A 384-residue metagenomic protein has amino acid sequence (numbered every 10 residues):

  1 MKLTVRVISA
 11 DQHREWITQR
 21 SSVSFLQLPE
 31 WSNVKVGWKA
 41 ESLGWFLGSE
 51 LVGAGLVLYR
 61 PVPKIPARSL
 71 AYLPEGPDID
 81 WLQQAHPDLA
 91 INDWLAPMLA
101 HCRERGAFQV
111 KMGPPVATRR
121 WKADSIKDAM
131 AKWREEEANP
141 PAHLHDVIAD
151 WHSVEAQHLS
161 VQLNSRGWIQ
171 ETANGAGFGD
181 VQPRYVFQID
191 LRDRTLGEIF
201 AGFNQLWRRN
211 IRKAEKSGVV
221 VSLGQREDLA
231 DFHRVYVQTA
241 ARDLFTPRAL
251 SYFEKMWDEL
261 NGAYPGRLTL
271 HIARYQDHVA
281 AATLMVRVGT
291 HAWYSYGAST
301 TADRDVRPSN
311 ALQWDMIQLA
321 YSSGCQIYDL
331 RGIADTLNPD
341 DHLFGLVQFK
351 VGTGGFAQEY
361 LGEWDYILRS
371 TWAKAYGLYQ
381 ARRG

Functional and structural regions predicted by a protein language model:
L3-P66, P114-R119, W168-R304: A conserved beta-strand-loop-helix scaffold within acyl/acetyltransferase catalytic domains
W38-A40, E104-A107, G266, S322-C325: Short, high-confidence coil segments that cap the C-terminus of an alpha-helix and link into the following beta-strand
S49-F108: Conserved, well-structured beta-alpha core segment at the onset of a catalytic domain
Y72, F108-P115, S222-G224, I272 (+1 more regions): A structural signal for short, well-ordered beta-strand segments and their strand-loop junctions that often border
E75-H86, D193, G297-V306, A334: A short, internal acetyl-CoA/4′-phosphopantetheine-binding micro-motif in the GNAT/acyltransferase core
I91-S217: Acyl-donor-binding surface of acyltransferase catalytic domains
A96, K255-A375: Aromatic (often tryptophan-rich) hydrophobic motifs at membrane interfaces
Y185, I189-R192, I367-R382: C-terminal "cap" of GNAT-fold acetyltransferases
